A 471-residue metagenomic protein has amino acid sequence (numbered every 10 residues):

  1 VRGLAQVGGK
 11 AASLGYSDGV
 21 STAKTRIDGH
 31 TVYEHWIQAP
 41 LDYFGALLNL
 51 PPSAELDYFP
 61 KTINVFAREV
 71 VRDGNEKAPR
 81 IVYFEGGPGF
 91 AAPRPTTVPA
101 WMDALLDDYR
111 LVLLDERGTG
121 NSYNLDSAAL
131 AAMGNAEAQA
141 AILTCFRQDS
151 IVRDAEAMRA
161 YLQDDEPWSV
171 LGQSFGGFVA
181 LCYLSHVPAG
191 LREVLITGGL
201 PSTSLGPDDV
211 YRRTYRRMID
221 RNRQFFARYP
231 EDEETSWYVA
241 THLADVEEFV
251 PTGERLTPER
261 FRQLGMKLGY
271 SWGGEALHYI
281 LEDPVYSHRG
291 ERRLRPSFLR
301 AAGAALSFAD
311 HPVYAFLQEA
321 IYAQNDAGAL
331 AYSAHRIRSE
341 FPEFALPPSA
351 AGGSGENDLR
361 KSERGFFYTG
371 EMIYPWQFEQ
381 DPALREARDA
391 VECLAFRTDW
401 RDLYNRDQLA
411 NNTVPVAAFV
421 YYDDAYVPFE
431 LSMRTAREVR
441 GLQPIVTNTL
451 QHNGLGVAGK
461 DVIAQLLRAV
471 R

Functional and structural regions predicted by a protein language model:
V1-L14: N-terminal amphipathic/basic-hydrophobic helices that include classical n-h-c signal peptides and signal-anchor
D18-R255, P375-L394, T398-L409, V414 (+2 more regions): Gly/Pro-rich cap/lid or specificity-loop segments adjacent to the active site
A140, G269-W272, D424: Short coil/turn residues that cap or connect secondary-structure elements
L191, V439-L442: Core-facing hydrophobic residues within beta-strands of well-ordered domains
E247-R397: Alpha/beta-hydrolase fold active-site neighborhood
A418-D423: Conserved strand-to-loop "acid loop" that flanks and positions the catalytic carboxylate
